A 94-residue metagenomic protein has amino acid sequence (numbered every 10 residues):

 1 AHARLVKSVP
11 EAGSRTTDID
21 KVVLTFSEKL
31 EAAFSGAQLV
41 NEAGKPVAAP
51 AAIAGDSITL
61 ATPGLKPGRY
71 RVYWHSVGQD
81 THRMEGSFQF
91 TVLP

Functional and structural regions predicted by a protein language model:
A1-T17: N-terminal edge beta-strand
T17, V22-T25, T81-P94: Extended, polar beta-sheet/loop recognition surfaces of beta-rich domains that mediate binding to diverse ligands
V22-V47: Short, surface-exposed alpha-helix to beta-strand junction/turn motifs within ectodomains of secreted and cell-envelope
S27, A61-P63: Surface-exposed loop and edge beta-strand positions of immunoglobulin-like domains
A49-A54: Short beta-strand segments within Ig-like beta-sandwich modules, predominantly Fibronectin type-III
D56-L60: Short strand-edge motifs at loop-to-beta-strand transitions and within beta-strands of extracellular beta-rich domains
K66-V72: A glycine-anchored, Pro-Gly-centered beta-turn/N-cap motif
H75-Q79: Beta-strand-rich extracellular modules
